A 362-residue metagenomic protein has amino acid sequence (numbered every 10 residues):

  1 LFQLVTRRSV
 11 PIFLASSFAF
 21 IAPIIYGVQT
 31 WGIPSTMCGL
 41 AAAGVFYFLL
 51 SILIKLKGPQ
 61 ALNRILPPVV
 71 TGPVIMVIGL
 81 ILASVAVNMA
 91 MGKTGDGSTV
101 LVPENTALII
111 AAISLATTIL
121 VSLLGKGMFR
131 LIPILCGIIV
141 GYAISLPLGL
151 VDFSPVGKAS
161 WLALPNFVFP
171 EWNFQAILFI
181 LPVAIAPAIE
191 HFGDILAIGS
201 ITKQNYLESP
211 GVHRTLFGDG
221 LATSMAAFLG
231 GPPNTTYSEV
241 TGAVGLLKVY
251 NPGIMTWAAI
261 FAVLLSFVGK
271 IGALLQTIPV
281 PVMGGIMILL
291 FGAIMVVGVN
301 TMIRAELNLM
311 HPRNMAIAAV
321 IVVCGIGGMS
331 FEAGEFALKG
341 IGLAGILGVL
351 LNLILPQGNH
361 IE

Functional and structural regions predicted by a protein language model:
L1, D96-V100, R130-H213, I361: Helix-loop-helix hairpins and the membrane-proximal interhelical loops of multi-pass alpha-helical transport proteins
L1, V5-T6, P182-P252: Membrane-embedded helical hairpins/re-entrant loop segments and their flanking transmembrane helices within multi-pass
L1-S16, L50, I54-K55: Juxtamembrane transmembrane-helix boundary signature
R8-F18, R64-I78, P210-F217: Juxtamembrane helix-loop boundaries in multi-pass membrane proteins
S9-A42: Membrane-interface helix-loop-helix modules in multi-pass membrane proteins
I24-G27, L62, A83, I198 (+1 more regions): Hydrophobic alpha-helical interface/terminus motif in multipass membrane transporters
Q29-D152, W257-E362: Membrane-embedded alpha-helical modules
I33-P34, P68, N105-I109, F169-I177 (+3 more regions): Membrane-interfacial loop-to-helix junctions in multi-pass transporters
